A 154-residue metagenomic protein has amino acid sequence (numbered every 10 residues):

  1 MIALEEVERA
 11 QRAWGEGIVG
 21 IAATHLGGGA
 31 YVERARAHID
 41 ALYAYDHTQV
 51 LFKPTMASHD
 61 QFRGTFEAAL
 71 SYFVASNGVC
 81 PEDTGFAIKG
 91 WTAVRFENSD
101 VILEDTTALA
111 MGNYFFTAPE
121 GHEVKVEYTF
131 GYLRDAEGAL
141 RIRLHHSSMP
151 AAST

Functional and structural regions predicted by a protein language model:
M1-R12, E16, P150-T154: Basic/polar N-terminal segments that are highly enriched at the extreme N-terminus, encompassing both cleavable
I2, E6, I102, E120: Conserved aromatic-histidine-acidic binding/catalytic patches
E5, H25-S99: A solvent-exposed, acidic/Ser-Thr-rich amphipathic alpha-helical stretch
A13, G17, H38-A41: Alpha-helical scaffold segments in carbohydrate-active enzymes
G17, G85-A87, A108, G112: Small-side-chain structural scaffolding
I18-L26: Secondary-structure edge/capping motif, primarily at the C-terminal ends of alpha-helices and the immediately following
L103-M111, F115, E120-T154: Short beta-strand edge/turn micro-motifs at domain boundaries
